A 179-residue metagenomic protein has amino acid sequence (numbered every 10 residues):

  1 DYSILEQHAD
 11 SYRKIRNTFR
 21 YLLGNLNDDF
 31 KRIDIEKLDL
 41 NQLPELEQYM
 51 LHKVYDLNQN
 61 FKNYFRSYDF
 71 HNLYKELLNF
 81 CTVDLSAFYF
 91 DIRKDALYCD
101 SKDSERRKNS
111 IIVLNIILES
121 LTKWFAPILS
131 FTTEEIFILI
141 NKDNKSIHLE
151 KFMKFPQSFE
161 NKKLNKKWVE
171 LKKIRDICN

Functional and structural regions predicted by a protein language model:
D1-D10, S67, H71, S158-V169: Conserved phosphate-binding loops in nucleotide/dinucleotide-binding enzymes
D1-L40, N141-K142: Catalytic adenosine-cofactor/nucleotide-binding cores of aminoacyl-tRNA synthetases and other
D1-L5, S67-Y74, D100-I111: Short, surface-exposed loop/turn segments at secondary-structure junctions
D10-L23, E45-L57, K75-L97: Core structural elements
N17, S67, K75-E76, V83-D84 (+3 more regions): Short, well-ordered loop/turn elements at secondary-structure boundaries
D28-Q59, D91-N179: Acidic, turn-prone loop/beta-hairpin segments
